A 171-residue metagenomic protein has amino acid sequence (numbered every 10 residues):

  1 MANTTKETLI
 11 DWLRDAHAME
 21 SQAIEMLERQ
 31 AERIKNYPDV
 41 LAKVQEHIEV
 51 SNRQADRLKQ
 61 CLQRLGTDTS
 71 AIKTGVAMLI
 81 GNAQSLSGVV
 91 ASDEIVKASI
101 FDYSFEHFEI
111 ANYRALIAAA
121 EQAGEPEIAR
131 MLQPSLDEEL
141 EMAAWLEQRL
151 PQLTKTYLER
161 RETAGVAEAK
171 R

Functional and structural regions predicted by a protein language model:
M1-R171: Amphipathic alpha-helical hairpins
